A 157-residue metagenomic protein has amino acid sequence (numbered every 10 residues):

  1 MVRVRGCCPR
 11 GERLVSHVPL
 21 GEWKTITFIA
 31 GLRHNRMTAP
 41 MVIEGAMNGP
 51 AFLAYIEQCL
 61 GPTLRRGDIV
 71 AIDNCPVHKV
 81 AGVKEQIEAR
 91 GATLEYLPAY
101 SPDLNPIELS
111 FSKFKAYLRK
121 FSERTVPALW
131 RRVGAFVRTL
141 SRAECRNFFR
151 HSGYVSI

Functional and structural regions predicted by a protein language model:
M1-I157: Short functional hotspots at interaction and active-site rims
